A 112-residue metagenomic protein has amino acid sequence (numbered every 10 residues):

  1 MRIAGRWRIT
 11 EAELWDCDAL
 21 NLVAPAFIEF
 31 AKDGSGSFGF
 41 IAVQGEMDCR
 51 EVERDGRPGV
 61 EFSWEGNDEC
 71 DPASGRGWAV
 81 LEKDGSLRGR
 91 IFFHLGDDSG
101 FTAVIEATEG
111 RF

Functional and structural regions predicted by a protein language model:
M1, R6, C17-R57: N-terminal glycine/threonine-rich, aromatic-flanked beta-hairpin/loop signature
R2-A4, R8-A12, L22-A24, E46-V52 (+2 more regions): Edge beta-strand at a domain terminus
L14-D16, N67: Short beta-turn/strand-loop junction motif enriched in small, turn-promoting residues
L20-V23, E29, C70-S74, G96: Short solvent-exposed loop/turn micro-motifs enriched in small/polar/acidic residues
F27, W78, T102: Short, surface-exposed charged micro-motifs
E29-K32, L81-E82, I105: Generic beta-strand structural signal
G36-I41, V60-D68, G89-F92: Short beta-strand segments that buttress and anchor functional surface loops
E51-G85: Mid-chain, well-packed structural core segment of small domains
